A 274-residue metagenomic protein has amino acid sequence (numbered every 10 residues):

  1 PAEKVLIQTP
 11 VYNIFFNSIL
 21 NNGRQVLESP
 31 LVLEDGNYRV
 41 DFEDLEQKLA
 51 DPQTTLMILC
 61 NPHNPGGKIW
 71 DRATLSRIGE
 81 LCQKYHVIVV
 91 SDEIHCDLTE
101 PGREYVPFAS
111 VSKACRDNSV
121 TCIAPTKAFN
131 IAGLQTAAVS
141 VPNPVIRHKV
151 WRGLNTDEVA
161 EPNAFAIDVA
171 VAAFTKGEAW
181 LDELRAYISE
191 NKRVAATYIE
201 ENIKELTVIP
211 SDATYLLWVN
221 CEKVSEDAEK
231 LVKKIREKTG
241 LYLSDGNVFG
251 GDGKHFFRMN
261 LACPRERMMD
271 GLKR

Functional and structural regions predicted by a protein language model:
P1-I19: Conserved PLP-anchoring active-site segment centered on the Schiff-base-forming lysine
E3, R24, K84-I88, R116-D117: A short helix->loop->beta-strand "cap" motif at the edges of active sites that frequently abuts
V5-L6, I19, M57, N64 (+9 more regions): Generic structural signal for small/hydrophobic residues in well-ordered secondary structure, especially within
I7, E28, I58, V89-S91 (+1 more regions): Hydrophobic residues in well-ordered beta-strands that form the structural core
L31-R103: Active-site phosphate-binding strand-loop segment of PLP-dependent enzymes
E46-A50, C115, S225-D227, K234-L243 (+1 more regions): PLP-dependent enzyme catalytic core of the Aspartate aminotransferase-like
S112-S189: Conserved core segment of the aminotransferase class I/II
A164, V171, Y187-A196, V208-C221: Conserved glycine-rich beta-strand-loop-beta hairpin in the small C-terminal domain of fold type I
